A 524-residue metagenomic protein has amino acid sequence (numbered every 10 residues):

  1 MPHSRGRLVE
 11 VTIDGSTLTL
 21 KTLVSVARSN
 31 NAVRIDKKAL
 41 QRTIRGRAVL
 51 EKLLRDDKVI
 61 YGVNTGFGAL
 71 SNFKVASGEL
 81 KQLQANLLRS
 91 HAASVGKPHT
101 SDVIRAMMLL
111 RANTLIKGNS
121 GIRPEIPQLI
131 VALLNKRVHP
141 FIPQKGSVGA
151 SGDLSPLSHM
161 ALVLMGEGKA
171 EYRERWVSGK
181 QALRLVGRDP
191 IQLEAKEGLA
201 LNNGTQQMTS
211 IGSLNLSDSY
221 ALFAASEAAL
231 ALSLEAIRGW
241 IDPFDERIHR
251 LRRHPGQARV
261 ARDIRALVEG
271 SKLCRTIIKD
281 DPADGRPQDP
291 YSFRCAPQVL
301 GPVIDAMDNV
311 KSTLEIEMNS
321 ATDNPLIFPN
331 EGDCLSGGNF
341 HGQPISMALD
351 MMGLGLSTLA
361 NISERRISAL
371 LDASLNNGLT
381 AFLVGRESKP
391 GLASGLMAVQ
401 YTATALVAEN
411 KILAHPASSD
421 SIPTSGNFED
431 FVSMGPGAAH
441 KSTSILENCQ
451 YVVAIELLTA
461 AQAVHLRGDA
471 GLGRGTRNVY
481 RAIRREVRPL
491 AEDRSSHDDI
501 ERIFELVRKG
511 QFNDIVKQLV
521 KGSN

Functional and structural regions predicted by a protein language model:
G6-D57, Q84-P143, L216, L234: Glycine-rich, flexible loop motifs
G6-N31, I35-R42, G46-L54, L80 (+1 more regions): C-terminal auxiliary extensions adjacent to catalytic cores
K58, F73, V260: Polyanion/phosphate-binding surface patch
Y61-V75, E79-L83, S90-N113, P143-M165 (+2 more regions): FAD-binding core of FAD-dependent oxidoreductases, characterized by glycine-rich FAD pyrophosphate-binding loops
K117-N135, H139, A150-L154, E174-A195: Well-ordered mid-protein domain cores that form the structural environment of catalytic cofactors
I142-S147, N330-C334: Cysteine-centered functional microenvironments
